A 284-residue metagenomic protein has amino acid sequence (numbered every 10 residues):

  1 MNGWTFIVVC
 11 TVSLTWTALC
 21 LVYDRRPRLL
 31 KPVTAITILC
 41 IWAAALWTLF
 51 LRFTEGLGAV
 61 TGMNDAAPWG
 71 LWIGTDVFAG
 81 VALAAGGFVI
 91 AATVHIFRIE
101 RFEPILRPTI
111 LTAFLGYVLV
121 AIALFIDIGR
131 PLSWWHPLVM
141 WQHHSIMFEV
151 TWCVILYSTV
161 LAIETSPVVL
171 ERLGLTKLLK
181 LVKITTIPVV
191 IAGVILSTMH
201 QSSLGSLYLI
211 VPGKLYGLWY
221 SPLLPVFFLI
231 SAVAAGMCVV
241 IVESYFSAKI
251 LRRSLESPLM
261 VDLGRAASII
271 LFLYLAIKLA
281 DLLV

Functional and structural regions predicted by a protein language model:
M1-N2, L106, L179-V182: Interfacial loop-to-helix junctions that mark the boundaries of transmembrane helices in multi-pass membrane
G3, N64-F88, H144-T159, S221-G236: Alpha-helical transmembrane segments and their immediate interhelical/interface regions in integral membrane proteins
G3-G86, I90: N-terminal signal-anchor module of multipass membrane proteins
R25-A35, L39-A45, F50, I99-R101 (+4 more regions): Long, contiguous internal "core" modules enriched in hydrophobic/ aromatic residues
T54-G58, G70, G116, G129 (+5 more regions): Glycine-centered flexibility motif
A67-L132: Membrane helical hairpin/interfacial module
I105-S166: Intramembrane catalytic core of multi-pass membrane enzymes that act on lipidic substrates
